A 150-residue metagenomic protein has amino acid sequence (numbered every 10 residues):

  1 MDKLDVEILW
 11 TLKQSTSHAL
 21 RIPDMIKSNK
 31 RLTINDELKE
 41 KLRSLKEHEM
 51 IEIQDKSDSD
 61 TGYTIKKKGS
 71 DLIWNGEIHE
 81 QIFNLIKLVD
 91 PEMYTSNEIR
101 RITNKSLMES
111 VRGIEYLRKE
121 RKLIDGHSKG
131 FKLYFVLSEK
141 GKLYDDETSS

Functional and structural regions predicted by a protein language model:
L4-E7, E37, K41, T61 (+3 more regions): N-terminal positioning helix adjacent to the helix-turn-helix/winged-helix DNA-binding module
E7-S15, Q81-V89, I102: Short amphipathic alpha-helical elements of helix-turn-helix/winged-helix folds
L12, I51, Y63-I65, I86 (+3 more regions): Fold-core signature of tandem repeat domains
S17-L32, P91-T103: Short acidic, hydrophobic short linear motifs in intrinsically disordered regions
R31-H48, N104-K119, K132: Short amphipathic alpha-helical interaction segments
K46-K56, R118-K129: A short, conserved structural fragment
K56-I73, S128-K142: Accessory beta->alpha helical hairpin/"wing" motif in late/C-terminal subdomains of nucleic-acid enzymes
K67-L88, E139-S150: Short, amphipathic alpha-helical interaction segments positioned at domain boundaries
